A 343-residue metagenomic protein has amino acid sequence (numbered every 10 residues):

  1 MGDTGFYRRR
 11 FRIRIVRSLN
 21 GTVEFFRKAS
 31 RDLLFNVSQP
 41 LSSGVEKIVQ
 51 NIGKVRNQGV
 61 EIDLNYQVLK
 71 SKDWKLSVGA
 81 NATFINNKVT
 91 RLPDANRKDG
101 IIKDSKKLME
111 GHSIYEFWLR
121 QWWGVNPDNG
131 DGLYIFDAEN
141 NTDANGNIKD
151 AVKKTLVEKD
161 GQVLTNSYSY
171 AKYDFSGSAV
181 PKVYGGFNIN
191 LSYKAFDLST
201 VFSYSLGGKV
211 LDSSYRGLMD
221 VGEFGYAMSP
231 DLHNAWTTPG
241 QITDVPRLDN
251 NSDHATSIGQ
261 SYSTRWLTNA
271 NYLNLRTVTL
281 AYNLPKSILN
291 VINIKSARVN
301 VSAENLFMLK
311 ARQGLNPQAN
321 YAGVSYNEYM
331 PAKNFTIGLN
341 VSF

Functional and structural regions predicted by a protein language model:
M1-I114, I258, Y262-F343: Extracellular/periplasmic, surface-exposed regions of secreted and cell-surface proteins
S38-P40, G44, N57, R97 (+9 more regions): Short capping/connector residues at structural and topological boundaries
P40-K47, I101-K106, I114, W118-W122 (+4 more regions): Surface-exposed, low-complexity loop segments enriched in small/polar and acidic residues
Q50, Q67-G177: Conserved small-residue
I52, R56, K98-F117, G177-G186 (+3 more regions): C-terminal extracellular loops and terminal segments of Gram-negative outer membrane beta-barrel proteins
S176-D212: Glycine-rich, aromatic-lined ligand/substrate-binding cores of catalytic and carbohydrate-binding domains
S205-A297, A303: Extracytoplasmic gating/loop element in the C-terminal half of outer-membrane beta-barrel translocons and assembly
